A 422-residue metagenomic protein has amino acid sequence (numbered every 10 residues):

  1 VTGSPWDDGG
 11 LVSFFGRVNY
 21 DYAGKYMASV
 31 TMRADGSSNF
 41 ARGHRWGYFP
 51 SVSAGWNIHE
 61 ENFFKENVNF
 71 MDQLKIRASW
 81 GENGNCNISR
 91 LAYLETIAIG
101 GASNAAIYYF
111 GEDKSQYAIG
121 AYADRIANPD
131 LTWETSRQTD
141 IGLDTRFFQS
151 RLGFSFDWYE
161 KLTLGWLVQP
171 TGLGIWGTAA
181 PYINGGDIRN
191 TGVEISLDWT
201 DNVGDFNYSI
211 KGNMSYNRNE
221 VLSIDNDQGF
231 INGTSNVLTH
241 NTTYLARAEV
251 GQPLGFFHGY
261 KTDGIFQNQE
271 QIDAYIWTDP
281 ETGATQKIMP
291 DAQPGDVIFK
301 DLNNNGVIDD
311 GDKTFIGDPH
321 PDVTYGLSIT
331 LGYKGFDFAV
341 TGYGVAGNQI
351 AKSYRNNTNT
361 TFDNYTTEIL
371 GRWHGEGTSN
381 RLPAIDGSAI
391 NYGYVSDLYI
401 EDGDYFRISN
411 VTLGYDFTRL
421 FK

Functional and structural regions predicted by a protein language model:
V1-A248, V395-K422: Extracellular/periplasmic, surface-exposed regions of secreted and cell-surface proteins
A23-K25, D144, F148-R151, N202-F206 (+2 more regions): Subset of outer-membrane beta-barrel
S37, A284, P294-D296, V345-K422: Extracytoplasmic gating/loop element in the C-terminal half of outer-membrane beta-barrel translocons and assembly
F40, G317, S328: Conserved aromatic-histidine-acidic binding/catalytic patches
A121-A123, G306-D310, S388-D397: Short glycine/proline-rich turn/loop motifs
G186-P321, Y343, N348, K352-Y354: Gram-negative outer-membrane beta-barrel transporters
